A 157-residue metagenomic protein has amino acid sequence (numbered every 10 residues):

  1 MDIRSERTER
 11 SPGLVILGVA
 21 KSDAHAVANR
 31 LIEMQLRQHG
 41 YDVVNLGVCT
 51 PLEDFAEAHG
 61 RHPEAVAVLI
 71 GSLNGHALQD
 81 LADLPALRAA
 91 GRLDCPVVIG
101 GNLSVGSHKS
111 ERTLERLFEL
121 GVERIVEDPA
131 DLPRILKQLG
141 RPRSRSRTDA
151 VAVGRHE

Functional and structural regions predicted by a protein language model:
M1-S11: Short N-terminal or domain-adjacent regulatory/targeting segments
G13-L17: Conserved hydrophobic helix-helix packing surfaces used for dimerization/oligomerization
V19-S22, A26-L31: Glycine-rich phosphate/diphosphate-binding loop of Rossmann-like nucleotide-binding domains
R30-V43: Short helix-loop-beta junction
Q38-H39, T50-F118: Cofactor-cradling patches in redox/metallo enzymes
D42-E53, E127-P129: A short glycine-rich beta-strand->turn/loop micro-motif centered on a GG-aromatic cluster
E123-R134: Short acidic-hydrophobic, aromatic-tinged amphipathic segments that line or gate anion-handling sites
K137-E157: A cross-taxonomic marker for long C-terminal extensions/tails that follow the last structured domain
